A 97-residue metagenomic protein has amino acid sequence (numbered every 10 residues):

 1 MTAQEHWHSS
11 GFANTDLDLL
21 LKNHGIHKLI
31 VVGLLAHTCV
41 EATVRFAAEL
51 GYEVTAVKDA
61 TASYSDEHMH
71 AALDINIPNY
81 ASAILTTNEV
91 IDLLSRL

Functional and structural regions predicted by a protein language model:
M1-L97: Active-site-adjacent betaalpha module
